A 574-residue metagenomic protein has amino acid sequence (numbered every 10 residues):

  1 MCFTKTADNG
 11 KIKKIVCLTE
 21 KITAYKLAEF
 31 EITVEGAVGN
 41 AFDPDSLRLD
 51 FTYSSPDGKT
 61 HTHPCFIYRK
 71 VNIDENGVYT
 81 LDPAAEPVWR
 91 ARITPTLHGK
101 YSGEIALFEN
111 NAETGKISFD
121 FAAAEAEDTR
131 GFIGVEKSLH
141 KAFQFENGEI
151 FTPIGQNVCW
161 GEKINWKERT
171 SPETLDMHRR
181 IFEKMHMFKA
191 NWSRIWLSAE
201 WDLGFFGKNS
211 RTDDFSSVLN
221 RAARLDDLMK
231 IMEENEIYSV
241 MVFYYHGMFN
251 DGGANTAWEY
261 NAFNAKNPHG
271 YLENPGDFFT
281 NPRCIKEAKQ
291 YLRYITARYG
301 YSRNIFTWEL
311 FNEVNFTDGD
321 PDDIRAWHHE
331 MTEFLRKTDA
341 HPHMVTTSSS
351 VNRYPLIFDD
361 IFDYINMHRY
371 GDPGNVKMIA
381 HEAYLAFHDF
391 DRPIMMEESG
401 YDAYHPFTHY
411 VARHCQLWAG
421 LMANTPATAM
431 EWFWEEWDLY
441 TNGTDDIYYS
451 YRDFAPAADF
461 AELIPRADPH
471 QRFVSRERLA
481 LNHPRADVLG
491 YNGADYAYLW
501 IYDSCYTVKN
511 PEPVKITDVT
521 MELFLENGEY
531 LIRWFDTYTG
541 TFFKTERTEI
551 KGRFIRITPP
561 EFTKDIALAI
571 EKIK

Functional and structural regions predicted by a protein language model:
C2-D57, H63-R69, D120-E125, D487-G490: Non-catalytic, glycine-rich low-complexity segments
I32-V34, W89-T96, P559-P560: Short, hydrophobic beta-strand segments
G39, D402-Y404, R413-E546, P560-K574: Aromatic- and carboxylate-lined catalytic core of secreted/periplasmic carbohydrate-active enzymes
R48, F108-A112, A126-V376: Active-site mouth of glycoside hydrolases
T52-S54, F108, Q144, R533-T537 (+1 more regions): A generic structural motif
D57-D82, D536-I555: Solvent-exposed beta-strand/loop surfaces of large extracellular or lumenal domains
F66-S138: Extended acidic/polar, glycine-enriched regions that form or flank non-catalytic beta-rich accessory modules
Q290, A297, F311-D453, V514-I516: Extracellular glycoside hydrolase catalytic/binding regions
